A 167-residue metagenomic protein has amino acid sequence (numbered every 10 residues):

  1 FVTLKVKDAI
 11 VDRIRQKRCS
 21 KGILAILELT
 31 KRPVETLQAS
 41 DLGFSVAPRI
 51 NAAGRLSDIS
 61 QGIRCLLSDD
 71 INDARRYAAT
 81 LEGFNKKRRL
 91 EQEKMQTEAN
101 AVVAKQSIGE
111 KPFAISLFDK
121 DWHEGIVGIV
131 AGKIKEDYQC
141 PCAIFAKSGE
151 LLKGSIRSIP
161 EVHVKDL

Functional and structural regions predicted by a protein language model:
F1-L167: Hydrophobic helix-and-loop "lid/oligomerization" segment in the mid-to-C-terminal part of catalytic domains
